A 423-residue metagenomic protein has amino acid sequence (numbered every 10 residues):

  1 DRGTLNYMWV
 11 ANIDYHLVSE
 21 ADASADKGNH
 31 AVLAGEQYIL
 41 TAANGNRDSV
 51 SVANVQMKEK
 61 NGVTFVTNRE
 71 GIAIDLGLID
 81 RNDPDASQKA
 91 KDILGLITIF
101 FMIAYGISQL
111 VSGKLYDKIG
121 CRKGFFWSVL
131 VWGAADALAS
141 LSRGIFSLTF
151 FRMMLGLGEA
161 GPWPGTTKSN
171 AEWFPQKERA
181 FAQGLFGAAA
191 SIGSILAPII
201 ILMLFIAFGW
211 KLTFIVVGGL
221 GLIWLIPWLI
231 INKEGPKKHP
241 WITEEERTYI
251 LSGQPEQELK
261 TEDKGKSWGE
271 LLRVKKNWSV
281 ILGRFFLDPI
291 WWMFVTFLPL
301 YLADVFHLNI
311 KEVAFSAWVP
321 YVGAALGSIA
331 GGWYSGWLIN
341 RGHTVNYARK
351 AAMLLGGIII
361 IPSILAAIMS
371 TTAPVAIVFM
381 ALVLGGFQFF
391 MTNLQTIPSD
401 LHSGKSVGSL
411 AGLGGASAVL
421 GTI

Functional and structural regions predicted by a protein language model:
G62-G106: Extracellular/periplasmic helix-loop-helix junction of adjacent transmembrane segments in MFS-like secondary
I107-R143: Conserved MFS/SLC helix-loop-helix module at the cytosolic interface between two early adjacent transmembrane helices
G120, L141-S147, G158, P175 (+1 more regions): Helix-breaking motifs and short loop linkers at transmembrane-helix boundaries and internal kinks in secondary membrane
F151-A190: Cytoplasmic helix-loop-helix junction between adjacent transmembrane helices in 12-TM secondary transporters
A189-I231, P236-H239: Helix-loop-helix hairpin linking two adjacent transmembrane segments in secondary transporters
K275-I329, M391, Q395: Extracytoplasmic gate region of multi-pass secondary transporters
N346-N393: C-terminal transmembrane helical hairpin of 12-TM major facilitator-type secondary transporters
S399, S403-I423: A late C-terminal transmembrane helix in Major Facilitator Superfamily
